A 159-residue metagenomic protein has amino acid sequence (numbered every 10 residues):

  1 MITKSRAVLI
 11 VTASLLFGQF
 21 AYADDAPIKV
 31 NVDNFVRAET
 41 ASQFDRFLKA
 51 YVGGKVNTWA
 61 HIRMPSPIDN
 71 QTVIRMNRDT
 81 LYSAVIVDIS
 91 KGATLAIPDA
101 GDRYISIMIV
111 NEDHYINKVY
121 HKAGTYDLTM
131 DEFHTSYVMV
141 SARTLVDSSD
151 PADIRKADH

Functional and structural regions predicted by a protein language model:
M1-L9: Bacterial N-terminal signal peptides that target proteins for export
I2-T3, F17-D25: N-terminal export/targeting leaders of redox proteins
I10-G18: Bacterial N-terminal signal peptides
A23-H159: A compositional/structural signature for long, glycine/proline-rich flexible linkers and loops on extracytoplasmic
